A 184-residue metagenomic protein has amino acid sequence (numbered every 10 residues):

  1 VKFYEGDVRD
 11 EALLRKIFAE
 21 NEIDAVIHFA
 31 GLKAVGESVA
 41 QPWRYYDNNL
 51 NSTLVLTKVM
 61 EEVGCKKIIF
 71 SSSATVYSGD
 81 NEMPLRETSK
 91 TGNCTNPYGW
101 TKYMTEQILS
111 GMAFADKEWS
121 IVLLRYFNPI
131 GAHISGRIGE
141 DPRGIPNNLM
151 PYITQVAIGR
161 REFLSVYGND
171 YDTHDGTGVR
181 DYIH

Functional and structural regions predicted by a protein language model:
K2-A25: Conserved Rossmann-fold cofactor-binding substructure of NAD(P)-dependent oxidoreductases
Y4, A19, Y46, V122 (+1 more regions): Conserved Rossmann-like nucleotide-binding pocket used by diverse enzymes that bind dinucleotide cofactors
V26, I68: Receiver (REC) domain switch-region micro-motif
A30-K33, S72-S73: Conserved NAD(P)H cofactor-binding loop of Rossmann-fold oxidoreductase domains
A34-S38: Serine-hydrolase catalytic-loop signature spanning alpha/beta hydrolases and amidase-signature enzymes
A40-K58, E62, K66-K67, V76-N128 (+1 more regions): Catalytic helix-loop patch of NAD(P)-dependent Rossmann-fold dehydrogenases
S110-H184: NAD(P)-dependent short-chain dehydrogenase/reductase
